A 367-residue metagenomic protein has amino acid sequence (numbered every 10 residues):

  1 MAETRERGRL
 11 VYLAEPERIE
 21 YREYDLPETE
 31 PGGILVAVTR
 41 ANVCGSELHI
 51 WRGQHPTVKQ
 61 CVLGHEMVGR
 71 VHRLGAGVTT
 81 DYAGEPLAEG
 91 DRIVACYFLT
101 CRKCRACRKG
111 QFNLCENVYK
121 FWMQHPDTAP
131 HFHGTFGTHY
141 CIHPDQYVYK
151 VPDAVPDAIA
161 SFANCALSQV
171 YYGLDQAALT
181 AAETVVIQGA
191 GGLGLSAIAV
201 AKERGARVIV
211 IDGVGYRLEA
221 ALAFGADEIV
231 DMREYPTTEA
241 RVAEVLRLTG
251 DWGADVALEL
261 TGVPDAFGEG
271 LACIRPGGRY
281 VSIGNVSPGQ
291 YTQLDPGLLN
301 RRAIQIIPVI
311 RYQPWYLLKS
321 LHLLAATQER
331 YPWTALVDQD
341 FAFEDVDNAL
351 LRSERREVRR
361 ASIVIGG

Functional and structural regions predicted by a protein language model:
M1-E6, G268-A272, P314-G367: C-terminal hydrophobic helical "lid"/dimerization subdomain of Rossmann-like NAD(P)H-dependent oxidoreductases
L10, E66, D91-R92, A106 (+3 more regions): Residue-level marker of beta-strand positions
P27-A41, Q54-R108, P152-A154: Glycine-rich beta-strand-centered segment in the early N-terminal region that forms part of a ligand/cofactor-binding
C101-Q188: NAD(P)H dinucleotide-binding glycine-rich loop of Rossmann-like/cofactor-binding domains, especially the beta1-alpha1
A177-L179, T249, T261, I274-R275: A generic alpha-to-beta junction signature in SAM-dependent methyltransferases
T184-I187, K202-E269: Adenosine-nucleotide cofactor-binding segment
G194-L195: N-terminal Rossmann-fold NAD(P) dinucleotide-binding loop
P264-T327, I365-G367: Glycine-rich phosphate-binding loop and adjacent beta-alpha segment of Rossmann(oid) nucleotide-cofactor-binding
